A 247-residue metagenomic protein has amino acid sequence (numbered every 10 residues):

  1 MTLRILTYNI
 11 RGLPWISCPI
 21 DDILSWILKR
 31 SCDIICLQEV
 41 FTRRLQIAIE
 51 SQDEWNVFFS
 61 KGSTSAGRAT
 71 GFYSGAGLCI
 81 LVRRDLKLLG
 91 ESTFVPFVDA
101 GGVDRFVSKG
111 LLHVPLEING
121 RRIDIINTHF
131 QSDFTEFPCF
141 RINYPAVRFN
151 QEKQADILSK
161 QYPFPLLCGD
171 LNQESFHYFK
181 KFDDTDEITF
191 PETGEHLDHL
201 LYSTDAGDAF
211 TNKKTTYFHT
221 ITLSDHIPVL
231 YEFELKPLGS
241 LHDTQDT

Functional and structural regions predicted by a protein language model:
M1-Q52, A66-T70, D225, E234-T247: N-terminal, active-site-proximal structural segment of metallo-dependent hydrolase catalytic domains
T2-G12, E91-F94, H113, R122-S132: Active-site-proximal beta-strand elements of phosphoester/diester hydrolases
L3, D33-I34, I123, F164-L166 (+1 more regions): Short, Asp-centered acidic motifs that coordinate Mg2+ and/or phosphate in catalytic or ligand-binding sites
L6-I20, T70, V103-R105, Q131-V147: Acidic/histidine-rich helix-loop elements that form or flank divalent-metal/phosphate-binding sites at the catalytic
R11, V40-F41, K87, H129-Q131 (+2 more regions): Catalytic metal-binding/acid-base residues of hydrolase active sites
I34-R122, D208-I221, I227: Structured beta-strand-rich core segments of catalytic domains in phosphoester-bond hydrolases
R44, I157-L166, L171-T247: Metal-dependent phosphoester-hydrolase catalytic domains
G110-I126, R141-H177: His/acidic metal-ligating clusters that form di-metal
